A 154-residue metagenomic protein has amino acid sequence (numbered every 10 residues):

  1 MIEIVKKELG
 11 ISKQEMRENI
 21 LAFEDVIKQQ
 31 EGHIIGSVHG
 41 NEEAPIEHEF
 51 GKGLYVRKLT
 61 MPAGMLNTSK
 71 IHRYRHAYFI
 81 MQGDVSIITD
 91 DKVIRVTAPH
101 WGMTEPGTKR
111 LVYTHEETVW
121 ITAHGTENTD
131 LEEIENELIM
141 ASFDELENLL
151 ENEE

Functional and structural regions predicted by a protein language model:
M1-G53, K58, L146-E154: A short, N-terminal "cap"/entry segment at the start of jelly-roll beta-barrel domains of the cupin/DSBH fold
Y55-H72: Conserved short histidine dyad/triad with adjacent acidic residue
H72-D91: Glycine- and acidic-residue-biased ligand/ion/polar-headgroup-sensing regions
M81-Q82, A98, E116: A cytosolic small-molecule/anion-sensing beta-strand core signal
D84, K109, E117-V119: Structural motif
T89-L111: Short acidic-glycine-tyrosine-enriched beta hairpin
H115-E154: Double-stranded beta-helix
